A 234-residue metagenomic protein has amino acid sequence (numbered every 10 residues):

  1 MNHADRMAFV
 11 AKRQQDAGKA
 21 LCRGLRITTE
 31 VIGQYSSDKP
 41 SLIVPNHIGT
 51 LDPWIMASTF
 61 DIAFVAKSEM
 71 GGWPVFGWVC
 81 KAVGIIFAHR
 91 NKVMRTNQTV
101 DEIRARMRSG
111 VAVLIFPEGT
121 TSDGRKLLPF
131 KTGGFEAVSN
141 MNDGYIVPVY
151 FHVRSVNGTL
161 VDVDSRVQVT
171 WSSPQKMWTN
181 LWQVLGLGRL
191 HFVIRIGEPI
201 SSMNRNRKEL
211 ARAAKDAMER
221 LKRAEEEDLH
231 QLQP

Functional and structural regions predicted by a protein language model:
M1-K12, D16, C22-G24, S37-M94: Catalytic core of membrane glycerolipid acyltransferases/transacylases, capturing the structured, soluble-facing
K19-Q34, P53, I85, R95 (+3 more regions): Soluble, non-transmembrane catalytic domains of enzymes that act on hydrophobic metabolites at membranes
G33-S37, E102-M107: Short amphipathic alpha-helix with an adjacent loop that forms part of the alpha/beta core around
K39-P45, V111-P117, G144: Generic beta-sheet signal
G49, G72, T96-V100, F130-K131 (+1 more regions): Amphipathic coiled-coil/heptad-repeat helices and related helical stalk/stem segments that mediate oligomerization
F76-G77, R125-E209, A213, A224 (+1 more regions): A cross-family acyltransferase "interaction/gating" segment
T96, I103-R104, V111-V113, P117-F130: Soluble extracytoplasmic domains of inner/organellar membrane proteins
